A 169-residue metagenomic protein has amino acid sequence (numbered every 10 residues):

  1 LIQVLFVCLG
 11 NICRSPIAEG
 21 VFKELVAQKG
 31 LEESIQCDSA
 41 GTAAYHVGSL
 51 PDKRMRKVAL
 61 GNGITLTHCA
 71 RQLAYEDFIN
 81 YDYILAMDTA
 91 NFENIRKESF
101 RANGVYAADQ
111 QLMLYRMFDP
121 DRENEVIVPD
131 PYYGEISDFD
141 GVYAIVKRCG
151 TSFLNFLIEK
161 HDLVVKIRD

Functional and structural regions predicted by a protein language model:
L1-Y81, N155-D169: Conserved active-site segments centered on acidic
S15, D88-T89: Helix N-cap/beta->alpha junction signal
Y83, T89-D169: Phosphate-binding/catalytic loops
